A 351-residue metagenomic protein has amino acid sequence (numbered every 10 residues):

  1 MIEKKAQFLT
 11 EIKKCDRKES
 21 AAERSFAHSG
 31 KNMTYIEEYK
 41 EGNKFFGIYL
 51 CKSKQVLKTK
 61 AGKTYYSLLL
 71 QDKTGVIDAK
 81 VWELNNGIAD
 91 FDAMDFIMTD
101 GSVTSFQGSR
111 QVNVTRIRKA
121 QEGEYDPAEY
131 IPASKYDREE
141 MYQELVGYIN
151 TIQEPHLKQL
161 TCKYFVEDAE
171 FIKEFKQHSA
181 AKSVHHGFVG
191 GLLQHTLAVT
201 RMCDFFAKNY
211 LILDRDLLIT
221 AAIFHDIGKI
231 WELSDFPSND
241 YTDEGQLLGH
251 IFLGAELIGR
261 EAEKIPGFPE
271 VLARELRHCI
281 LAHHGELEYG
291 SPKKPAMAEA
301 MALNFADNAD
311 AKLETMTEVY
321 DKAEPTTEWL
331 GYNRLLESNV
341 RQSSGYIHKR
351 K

Functional and structural regions predicted by a protein language model:
F26-F45: OB-fold nucleic-acid-binding modules
N43-T59: Structural detector for short beta-strands of small beta-barrel domains
K54-T64, I77-K80, L84-E129: OB-fold single-stranded nucleic acid-binding module
S67-D72: Short, acidic/hydrophobic/Gly-rich beta-strand patch recurrent on exposed beta strands that often constitutes part
E124-Q246, E270: Acidic/His-rich, divalent-metal-binding segments that scaffold phosphate/diphosphate chemistry
S183-H185, Q194-H195, F205-A323: Divalent metal-dependent catalytic cores for phosphoryl transfer on phosphate-bearing substrates
